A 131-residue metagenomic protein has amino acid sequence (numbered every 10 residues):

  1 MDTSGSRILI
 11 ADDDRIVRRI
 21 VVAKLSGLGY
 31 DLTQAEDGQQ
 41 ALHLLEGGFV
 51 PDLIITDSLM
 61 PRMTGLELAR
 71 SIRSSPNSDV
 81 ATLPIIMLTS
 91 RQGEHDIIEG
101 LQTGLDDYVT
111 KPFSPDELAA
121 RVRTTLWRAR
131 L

Functional and structural regions predicted by a protein language model:
R19-G27: Charged docking surfaces used in two-component/phosphorelay signaling
Q34-L53: Acidic, metal-coordinating helix/loop segments flanking the phosphotransfer/catalytic sites of two-component signaling
M60: Receiver (REC) domain active-site loop signature in two-component systems and cognate sites in sensor histidine kinases
F113-R123: C-terminal output helix
R123-L131: The C-terminal output helix
